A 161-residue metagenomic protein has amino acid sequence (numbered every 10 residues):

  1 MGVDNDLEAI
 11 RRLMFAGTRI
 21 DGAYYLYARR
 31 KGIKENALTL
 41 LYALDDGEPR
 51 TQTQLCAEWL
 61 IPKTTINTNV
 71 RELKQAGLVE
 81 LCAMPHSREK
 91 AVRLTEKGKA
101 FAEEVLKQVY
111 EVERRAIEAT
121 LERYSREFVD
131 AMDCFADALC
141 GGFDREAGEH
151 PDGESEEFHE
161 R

Functional and structural regions predicted by a protein language model:
M1-K31: N-terminal leader segment of winged-helix/HTH proteins
D4, R11, E35, R50 (+4 more regions): Residues at secondary-structure transition points
M14, Y42-D46, L106: Short, locally clustered residues in the helix-turn-helix/winged-helix DNA-binding domain
G22-T65: N-terminal helix-turn-helix DNA-binding core of bacterial DNA-binding proteins
T68: DNA-binding alpha-helical recognition surfaces that contact promoter or target DNA
R71-D130: Charged, amphipathic alpha-helical coiled-coil/dimerization segments
K107-R161: Terminal interaction helix/tail motif
